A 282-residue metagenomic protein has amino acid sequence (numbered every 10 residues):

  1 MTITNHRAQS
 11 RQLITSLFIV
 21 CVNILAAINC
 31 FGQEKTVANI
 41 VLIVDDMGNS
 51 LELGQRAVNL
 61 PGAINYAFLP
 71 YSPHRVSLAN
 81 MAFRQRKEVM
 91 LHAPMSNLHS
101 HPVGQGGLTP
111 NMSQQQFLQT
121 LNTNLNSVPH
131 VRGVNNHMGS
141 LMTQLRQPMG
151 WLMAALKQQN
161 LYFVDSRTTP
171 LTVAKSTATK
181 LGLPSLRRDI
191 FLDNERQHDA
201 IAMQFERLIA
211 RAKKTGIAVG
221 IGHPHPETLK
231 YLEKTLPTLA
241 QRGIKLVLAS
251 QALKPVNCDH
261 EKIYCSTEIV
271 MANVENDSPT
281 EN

Functional and structural regions predicted by a protein language model:
M1-S10: N-terminal secretory signal peptides that target proteins for export/translocation
S16-A26: Bacterial N-terminal signal peptides
A27, G32-E34: Boundary at the C-terminal end of the N-terminal hydrophobic targeting segment
E34-H101: Active-site beta->alpha N-cap acidic-glycine motif
I40-V44, I64-Y66, V89-A93, V134-N136 (+5 more regions): Hydrophobic faces of well-ordered beta-strands that scaffold small-molecule active sites in alpha/beta enzyme cores
M81-H130: Substrate-binding cleft of extracellular glycoside hydrolase catalytic domains
Q114-E206, K213, H223-A240, I244: Catalytic domains of cell-wall/extracellular-matrix polysaccharide-remodeling enzymes, centered on de-N-acetylation
R242-N282: C-terminal accessory extensions appended to soluble enzyme cores
